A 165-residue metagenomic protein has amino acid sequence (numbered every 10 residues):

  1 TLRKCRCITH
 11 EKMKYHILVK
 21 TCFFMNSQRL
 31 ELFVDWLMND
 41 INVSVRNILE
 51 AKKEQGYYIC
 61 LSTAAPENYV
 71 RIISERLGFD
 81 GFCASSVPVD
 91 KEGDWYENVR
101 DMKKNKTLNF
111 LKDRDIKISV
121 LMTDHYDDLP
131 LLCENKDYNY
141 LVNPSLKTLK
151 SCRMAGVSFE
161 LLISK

Functional and structural regions predicted by a protein language model:
T1-A51: A metal-dependent, Asp-based hydrolase signature
F33-K165: C-terminal cap/substrate-recognition subdomain and adjoining C-terminal extension of metal-dependent phosphatase-like
